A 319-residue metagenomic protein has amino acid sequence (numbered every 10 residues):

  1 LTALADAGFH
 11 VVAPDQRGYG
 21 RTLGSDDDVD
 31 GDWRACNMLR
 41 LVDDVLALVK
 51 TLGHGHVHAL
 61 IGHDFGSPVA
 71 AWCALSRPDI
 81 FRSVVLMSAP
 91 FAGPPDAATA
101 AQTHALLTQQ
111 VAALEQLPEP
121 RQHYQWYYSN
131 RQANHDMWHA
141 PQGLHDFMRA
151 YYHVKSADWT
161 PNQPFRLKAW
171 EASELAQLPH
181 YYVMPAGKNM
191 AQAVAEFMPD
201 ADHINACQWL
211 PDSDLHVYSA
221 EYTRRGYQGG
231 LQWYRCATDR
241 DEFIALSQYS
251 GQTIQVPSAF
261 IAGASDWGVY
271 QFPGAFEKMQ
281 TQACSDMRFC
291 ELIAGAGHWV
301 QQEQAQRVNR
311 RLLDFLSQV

Functional and structural regions predicted by a protein language model:
T2, D6, L75-D79, R310 (+1 more regions): Short, well-ordered alpha-helices that flank and scaffold nucleotide-derived cofactor binding pockets
T2-A3, L39, D43, A71 (+2 more regions): Surface-exposed alpha-helical interface segments used for non-catalytic interactions
A3-D26: Conserved alpha/beta-hydrolase
A13, A262, L292: Conserved residues in the N-terminal Rossmann fold of short-chain dehydrogenase/reductase
Y19-I61, S67-R288: Flexible "cap/lid" subdomain of the alpha/beta-hydrolase fold that forms the substrate-access gate
D286-V319: Catalytic active-site module of serine/aspartate enzymes centered on a nucleophile-bearing elbow/loop
